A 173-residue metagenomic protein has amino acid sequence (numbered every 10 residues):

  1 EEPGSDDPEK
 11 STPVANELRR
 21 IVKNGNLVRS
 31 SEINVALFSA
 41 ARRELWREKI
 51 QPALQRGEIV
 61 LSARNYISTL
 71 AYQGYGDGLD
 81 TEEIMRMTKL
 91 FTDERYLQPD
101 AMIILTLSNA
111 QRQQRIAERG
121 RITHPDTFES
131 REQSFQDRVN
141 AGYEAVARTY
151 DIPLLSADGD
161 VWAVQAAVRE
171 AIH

Functional and structural regions predicted by a protein language model:
E1, I104, L154-S156: Structural signal for conserved beta-strand scaffold positions within catalytic alpha/beta enzyme cores
E2-T92: ATP-dependent small-molecule kinase phosphotransfer cores that center on conserved nucleotide phosphate-binding segments
G4-S5, E9, Y66-I67, L107-Q113 (+1 more regions): Conserved nucleotide-binding/hydrolysis micro-motifs of P-loop NTPases
P13-E17, L107, Q111, R138: Generic alpha-helical secondary structure signal
Q51-P52, F91-R95, I104, E144-A145: Short secondary-structure boundary/capping segments
S62-N65, M85, E94-A117: Conserved phosphate-donor/acceptor-positioning beta-strand/loop module used by diverse small-molecule
A110-H173: NTP-dependent small-molecule kinase module
